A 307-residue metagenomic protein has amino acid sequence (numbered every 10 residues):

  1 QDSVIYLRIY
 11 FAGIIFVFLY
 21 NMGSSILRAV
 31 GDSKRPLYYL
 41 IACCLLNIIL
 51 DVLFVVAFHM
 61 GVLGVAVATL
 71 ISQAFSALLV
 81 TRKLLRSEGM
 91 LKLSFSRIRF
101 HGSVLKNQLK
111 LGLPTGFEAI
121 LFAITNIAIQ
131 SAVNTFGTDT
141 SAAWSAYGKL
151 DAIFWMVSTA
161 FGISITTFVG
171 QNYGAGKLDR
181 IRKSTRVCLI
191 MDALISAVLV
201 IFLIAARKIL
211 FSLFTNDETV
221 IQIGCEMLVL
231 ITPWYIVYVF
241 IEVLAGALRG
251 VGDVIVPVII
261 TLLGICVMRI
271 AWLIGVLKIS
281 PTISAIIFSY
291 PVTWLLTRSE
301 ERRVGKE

Functional and structural regions predicted by a protein language model:
Q1-G13, A57-L113, V169-W234, V276-E307: Short alpha-helical transmembrane segments in multi-pass integral membrane proteins
I9-R28, P36-C44, V65-V80, G162 (+3 more regions): Short runs within selected transmembrane alpha-helices of multi-pass transporters and secretion channels
Y10-V17, K106-Q171, D192-L199, D217 (+2 more regions): Transmembrane helix-bundle signature of multi-pass secondary active exporters and lipid flippases
V17-P36, W144-R207, Y238-T261: Small-residue-rich hydrophobic transmembrane alpha-helices
S25, D51, V55, V80-L84 (+6 more regions): Structural signal for membrane-spanning alpha-helices in multi-pass inner-membrane proteins, emphasizing helix cores
S33-R35, G61-V62, D139-T140, V254-I255 (+1 more regions): Membrane-helix interface segments
E242, V267-L277: Transmembrane alpha-helical segments of integral membrane proteins
